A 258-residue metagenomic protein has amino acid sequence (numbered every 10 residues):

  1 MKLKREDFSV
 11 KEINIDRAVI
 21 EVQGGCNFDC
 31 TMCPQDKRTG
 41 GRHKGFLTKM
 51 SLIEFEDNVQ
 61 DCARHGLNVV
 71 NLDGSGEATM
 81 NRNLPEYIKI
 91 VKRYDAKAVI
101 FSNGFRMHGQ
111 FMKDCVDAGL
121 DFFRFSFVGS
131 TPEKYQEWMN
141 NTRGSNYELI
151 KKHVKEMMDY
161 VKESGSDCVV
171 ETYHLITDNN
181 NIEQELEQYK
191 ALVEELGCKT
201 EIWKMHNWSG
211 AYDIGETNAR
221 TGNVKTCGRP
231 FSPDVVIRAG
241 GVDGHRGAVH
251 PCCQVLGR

Functional and structural regions predicted by a protein language model:
M1-F122, E137-K152, A191, L196 (+1 more regions): Conserved alpha-helical substructure of the radical SAM core
K2-R5, S9-E21, E185, G197-R258: Accessory C-terminal segments flanking Radical SAM cores
V22, G74-G76, I100-G104, F127-G129 (+2 more regions): A cross-domain feature marking catalytic cores of carbohydrate-active enzymes and several ubiquitous metabolic/repair
C26, T39, R106, G129-K134 (+2 more regions): Feature marks short, surface-exposed loop/turn motifs that line or immediately flank catalytic pockets and channel
I53, C62, F105-R106, D121 (+4 more regions): A structural motif corresponding to the C-terminal lobe/cap of the Radical SAM core domain
N83-K89, F127, T177-T200: Short, electropositive alpha-helical surface patch
A98, H153-E183: Conserved strand-turn element in the central/C-terminal portion of the radical SAM core barrel that lines
C115, L120-T131, T200-H206: Non-cysteine beta-strand/loop elements that form the S-adenosyl-L-methionine
